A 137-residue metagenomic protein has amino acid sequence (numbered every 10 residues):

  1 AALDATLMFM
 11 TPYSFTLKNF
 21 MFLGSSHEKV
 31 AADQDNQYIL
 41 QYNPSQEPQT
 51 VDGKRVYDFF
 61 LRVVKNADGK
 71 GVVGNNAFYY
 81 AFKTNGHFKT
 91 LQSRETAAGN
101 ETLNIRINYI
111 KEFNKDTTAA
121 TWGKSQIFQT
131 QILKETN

Functional and structural regions predicted by a protein language model:
A1-M8: Short, low-hydrophobicity acidic/polar segments
F9-A77: Short helix-loop boundary/capping segments
D35, K54-V56, N75-A77, N85 (+3 more regions): Generic intrinsically disordered, low-complexity segments enriched for polar/acidic and small residues
L40, F59-L61, L103-I107, T130: Hydrophobic beta-strand residues in large extracellular and virion-surface proteins
E47-R55, R94, R106, K134: Surface-exposed charge patches in extracellular/virion surface proteins
A67-K111: Short, solvent-exposed, Trp/other aromatic-anchored flexible loops in extracytoplasmic proteins
F113-N137: Short beta-strand elements
